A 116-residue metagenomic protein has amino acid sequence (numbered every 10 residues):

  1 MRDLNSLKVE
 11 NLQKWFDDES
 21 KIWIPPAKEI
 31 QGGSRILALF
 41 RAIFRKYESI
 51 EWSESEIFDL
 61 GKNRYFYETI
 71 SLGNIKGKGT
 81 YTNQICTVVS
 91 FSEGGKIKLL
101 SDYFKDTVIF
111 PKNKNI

Functional and structural regions predicted by a protein language model:
M1-W15, I116: Short acidic-aromatic low-complexity motifs
V9-G61: A solvent-exposed, acidic/Ser-Thr-rich amphipathic alpha-helical stretch
F16, S71-G73, T87, F104: Short beta-strand segments enriched in hydrophobic/aromatic residues within well-folded beta-rich domains
K21, G79, G95-K96: Residue-level signal for well-ordered, solvent-exposed loop/turn and beta-edge residues enriched in charged/polar side
E51-S53, Y81-T87: Short, surface-exposed coil-to-beta transition loops
K62-S71: A short hydrophobic beta-strand element
L72-T82: Short, cysteine-centered beta-strand-loop-beta hairpins and adjacent loop/turn segments enriched in charged/polar
Q84-N113: Short beta-strand edge/turn micro-motifs at domain boundaries
